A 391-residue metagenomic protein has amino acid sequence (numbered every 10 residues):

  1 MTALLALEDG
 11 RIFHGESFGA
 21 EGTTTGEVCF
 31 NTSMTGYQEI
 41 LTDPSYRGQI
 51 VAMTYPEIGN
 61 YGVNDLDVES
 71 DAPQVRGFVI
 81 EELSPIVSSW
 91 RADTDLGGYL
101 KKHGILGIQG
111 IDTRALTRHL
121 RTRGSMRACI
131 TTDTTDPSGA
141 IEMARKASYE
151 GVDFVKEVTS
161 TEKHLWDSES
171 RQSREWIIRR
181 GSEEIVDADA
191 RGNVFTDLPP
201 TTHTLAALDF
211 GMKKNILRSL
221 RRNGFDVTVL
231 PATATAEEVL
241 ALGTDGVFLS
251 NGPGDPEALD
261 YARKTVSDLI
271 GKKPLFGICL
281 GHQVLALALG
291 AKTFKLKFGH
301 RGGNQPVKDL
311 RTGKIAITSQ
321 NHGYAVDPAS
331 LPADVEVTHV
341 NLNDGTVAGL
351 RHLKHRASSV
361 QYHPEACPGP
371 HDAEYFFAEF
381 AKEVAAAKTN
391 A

Functional and structural regions predicted by a protein language model:
M1-E237, A241-L242, P256, C367-G369 (+1 more regions): RNA-binding accessory domains that recognize and position tRNA/RNA substrates
L4-L5, P306-K308, H339, G349: Residue-level detector of beta-strand face positions
S17-F18, Y55, Q320, R351 (+1 more regions): Short clusters of small/polar residues that mark proteolytic maturation junctions
L83, G252, H355, E365: Flexible loop residues that form catalytic and substrate-binding hotspots at small-molecule/glycan-binding clefts
L106, T204, P274-F276, K292 (+1 more regions): Proline-centered loop/turn at the N-terminus of a beta-strand
T204-D209, T318-S319, S358-Y362: Active-site-proximal beta-strand elements of phosphoester/diester hydrolases
A241, D245-G246, N251-A325, G369-A387: Cysteine-nucleophile active-site neighborhood
G313-R356, A391: Catalytic beta-strand/loop cores that center a nucleophilic Ser/Cys/Thr and support acyl-enzyme chemistry
